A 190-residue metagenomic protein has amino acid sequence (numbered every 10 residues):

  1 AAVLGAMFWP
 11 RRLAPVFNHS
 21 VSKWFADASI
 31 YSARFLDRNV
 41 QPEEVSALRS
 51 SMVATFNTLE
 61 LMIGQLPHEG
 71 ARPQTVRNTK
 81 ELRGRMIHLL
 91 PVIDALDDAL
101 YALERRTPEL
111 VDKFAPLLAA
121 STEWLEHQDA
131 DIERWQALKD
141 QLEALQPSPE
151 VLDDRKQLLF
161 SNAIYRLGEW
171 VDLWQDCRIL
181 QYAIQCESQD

Functional and structural regions predicted by a protein language model:
A1-R11, A28: Pore- and pathway-forming membrane helices of multi-pass small-molecule/ion transporters and channels
P15-T79, A95-D190: Long, hydrophobic alpha-helical segments that serve as membrane-spanning/inserting helices
H88-P91, A95: Membrane-embedded alpha-helical bundles that form the substrate/pore pathway in multi-pass transport systems
